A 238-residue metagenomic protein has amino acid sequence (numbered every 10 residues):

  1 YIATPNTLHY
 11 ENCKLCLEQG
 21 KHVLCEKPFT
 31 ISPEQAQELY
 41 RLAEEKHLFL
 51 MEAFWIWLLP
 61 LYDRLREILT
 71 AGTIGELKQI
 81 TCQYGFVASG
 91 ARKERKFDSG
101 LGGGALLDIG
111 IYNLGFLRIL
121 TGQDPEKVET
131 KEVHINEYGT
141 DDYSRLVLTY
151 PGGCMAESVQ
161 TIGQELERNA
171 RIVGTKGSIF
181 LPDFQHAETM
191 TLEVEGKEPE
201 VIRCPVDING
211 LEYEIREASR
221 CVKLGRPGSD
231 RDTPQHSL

Functional and structural regions predicted by a protein language model:
Y1-L42: Beta-loop-alpha module in the N-terminal Rossmann-like domain of NAD(P)-dependent dehydrogenases, especially those
I2, C25, L50-E52, L181: Hydrophobic residues in well-ordered beta-strands that form the structural core
H9-C13, A36, Y62, N113-L114 (+2 more regions): A general structural signal for well-ordered alpha-helical segments in protein cores
Q19-K21, K46-F49, C154: A short helix->loop->beta-strand "cap" motif at the edges of active sites that frequently abuts
Q37-W55, E76-Q79: Rossmann-fold dehydrogenase core element
I56-E129, N136-E137: Predominantly a Rossmann-like dinucleotide-binding segment in NAD(P)-dependent oxidoreductases
G115-T189, P205, R216-R226: Contiguous beta-strand/loop segments that form the cofactor/metal-binding neighborhood of enzyme cores
P199-R203, C221-L238: Glycine- and charged-residue-rich phosphate/anionic-cofactor binding loop of Rossmann-like
